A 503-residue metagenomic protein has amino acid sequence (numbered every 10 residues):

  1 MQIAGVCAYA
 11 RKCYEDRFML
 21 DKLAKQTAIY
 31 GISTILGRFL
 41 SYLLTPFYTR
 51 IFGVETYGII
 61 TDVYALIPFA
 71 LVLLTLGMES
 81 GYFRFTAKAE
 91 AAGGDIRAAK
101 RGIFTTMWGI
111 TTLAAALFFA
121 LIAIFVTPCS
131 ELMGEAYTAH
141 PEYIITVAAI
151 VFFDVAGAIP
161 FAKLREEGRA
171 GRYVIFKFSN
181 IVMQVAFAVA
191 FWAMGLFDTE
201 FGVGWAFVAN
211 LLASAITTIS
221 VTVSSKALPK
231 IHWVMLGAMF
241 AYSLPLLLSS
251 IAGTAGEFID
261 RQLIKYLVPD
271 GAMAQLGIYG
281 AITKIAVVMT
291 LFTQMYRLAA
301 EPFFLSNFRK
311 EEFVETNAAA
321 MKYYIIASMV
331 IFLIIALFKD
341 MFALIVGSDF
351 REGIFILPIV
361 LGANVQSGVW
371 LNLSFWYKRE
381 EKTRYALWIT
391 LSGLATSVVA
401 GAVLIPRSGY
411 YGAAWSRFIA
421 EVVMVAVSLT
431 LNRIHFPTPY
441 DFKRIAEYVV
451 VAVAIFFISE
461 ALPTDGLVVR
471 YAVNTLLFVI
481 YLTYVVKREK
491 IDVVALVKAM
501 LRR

Functional and structural regions predicted by a protein language model:
Q2-D16, S459-R503: Membrane-proximal transmembrane or re-entrant/amphipathic helices at the cytosolic face
A8, C13-L23, T199-A206, T218-E257 (+4 more regions): Interhelical loop/hinge segments that connect adjacent transmembrane helices in multipass membrane
K22-F83, A115-V126, T146, I150 (+3 more regions): Signature of the first transmembrane helix
Q26-S41, N180, A206-V221, W233-L305 (+3 more regions): Transmembrane helical elements of multi-pass membrane transporters/channels
T75-A92, I282-I325, S374-R379: Helix-loop junctions and terminal segments of transmembrane helices in multi-pass membrane transport/translocation
V126-T146, M273, I335-V365, L371 (+1 more regions): Interfacial segments at transmembrane-helix termini and the short loops linking adjacent helices
I145, V174-K226, S249, T283 (+3 more regions): Hydrophobic alpha-helical transmembrane segments
F153-F176, L361-S392: Membrane-interface junctions at transmembrane-helix termini in multi-pass inner-membrane proteins
